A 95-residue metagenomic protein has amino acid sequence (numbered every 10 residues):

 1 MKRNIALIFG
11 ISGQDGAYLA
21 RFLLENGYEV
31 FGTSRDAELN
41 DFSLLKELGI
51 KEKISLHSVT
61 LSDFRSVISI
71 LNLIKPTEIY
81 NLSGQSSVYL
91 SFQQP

Functional and structural regions predicted by a protein language model:
M1-P95: N-terminal Rossmann-like NAD(P)+-binding domain of SDR-like oxidoreductases, especially those catalyzing
